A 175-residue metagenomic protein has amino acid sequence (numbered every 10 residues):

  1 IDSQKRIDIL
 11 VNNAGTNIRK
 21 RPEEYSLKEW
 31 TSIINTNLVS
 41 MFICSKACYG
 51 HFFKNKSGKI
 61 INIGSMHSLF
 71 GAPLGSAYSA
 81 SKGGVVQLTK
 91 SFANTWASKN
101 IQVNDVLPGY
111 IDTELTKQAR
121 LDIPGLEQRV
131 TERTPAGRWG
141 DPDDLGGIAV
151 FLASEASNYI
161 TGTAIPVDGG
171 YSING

Functional and structural regions predicted by a protein language model:
R21-P22, E29-I34, L126, V130: Substrate-binding pocket helix/loop in short-chain dehydrogenase/reductase
E23, F70-S76, S98-K99, G137 (+1 more regions): Active-site loop immediately N-terminal to the catalytic Tyr-X3-Lys motif of short-chain dehydrogenase/reductase
S45, S81, T89: Active-site helix of classical SDR
G50, N94-S98, N158: Alpha-helical segment proximal to the catalytic Tyr-Lys
S65: Residue(s) in the substrate-gating loop at a strand-loop-helix junction that position the organic substrate next
F70, V150, T161-G175: Short C-terminal tail/terminal secondary-structure segment of NAD(P)H-dependent dehydrogenase/reductase domains
T134-L145: A conserved structural motif in NAD(P)-dependent oxidoreductases
